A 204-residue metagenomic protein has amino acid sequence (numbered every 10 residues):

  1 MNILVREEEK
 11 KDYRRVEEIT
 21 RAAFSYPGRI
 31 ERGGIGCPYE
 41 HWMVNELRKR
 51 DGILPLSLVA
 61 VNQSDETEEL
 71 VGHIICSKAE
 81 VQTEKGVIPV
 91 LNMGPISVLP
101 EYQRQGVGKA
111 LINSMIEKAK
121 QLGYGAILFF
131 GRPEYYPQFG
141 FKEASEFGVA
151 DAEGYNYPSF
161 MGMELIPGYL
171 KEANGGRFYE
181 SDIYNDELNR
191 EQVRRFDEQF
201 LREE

Functional and structural regions predicted by a protein language model:
L4-V16: A short beta-loop-alpha structural element at the N-terminal edge of CoA-dependent acyl/N-acetyltransferase catalytic
E17-T67, H73, E80: Active-site rim helix/loop that mediates acceptor-substrate recognition in acyltransferases
L58, V71-I74, L91, I96: Conserved GNAT-family N-acetyltransferase fold
N62-D65, E101, E164-Y169: Short loop segments at secondary-structure junctions
A79-M93, Q103: A conserved beta-turn-beta hairpin within the catalytic core of GNAT-like acetyltransferases that forms part
M93, V98, R104-E117, L128-F129: Conserved acetyl-CoA-binding loop-helix of GNAT-fold acetyltransferases
Q121-Y124, F130-N156: Conserved active-site alpha-helix within GNAT-family acetyltransferase domains
I166-E204: Acidic/histidine-enriched, glycine/proline-rich intrinsically disordered or flexible terminal extensions
